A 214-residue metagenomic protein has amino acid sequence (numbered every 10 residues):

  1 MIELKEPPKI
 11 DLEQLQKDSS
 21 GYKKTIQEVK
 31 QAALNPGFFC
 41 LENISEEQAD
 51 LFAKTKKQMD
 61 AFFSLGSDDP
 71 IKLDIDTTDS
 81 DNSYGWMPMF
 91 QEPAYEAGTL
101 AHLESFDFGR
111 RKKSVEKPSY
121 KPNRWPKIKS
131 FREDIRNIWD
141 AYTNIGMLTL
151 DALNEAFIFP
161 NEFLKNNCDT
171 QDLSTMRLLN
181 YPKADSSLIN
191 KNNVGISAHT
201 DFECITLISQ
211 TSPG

Functional and structural regions predicted by a protein language model:
M1-G214: Peripheral, non-catalytic segments flanking oxidoreductase cores
